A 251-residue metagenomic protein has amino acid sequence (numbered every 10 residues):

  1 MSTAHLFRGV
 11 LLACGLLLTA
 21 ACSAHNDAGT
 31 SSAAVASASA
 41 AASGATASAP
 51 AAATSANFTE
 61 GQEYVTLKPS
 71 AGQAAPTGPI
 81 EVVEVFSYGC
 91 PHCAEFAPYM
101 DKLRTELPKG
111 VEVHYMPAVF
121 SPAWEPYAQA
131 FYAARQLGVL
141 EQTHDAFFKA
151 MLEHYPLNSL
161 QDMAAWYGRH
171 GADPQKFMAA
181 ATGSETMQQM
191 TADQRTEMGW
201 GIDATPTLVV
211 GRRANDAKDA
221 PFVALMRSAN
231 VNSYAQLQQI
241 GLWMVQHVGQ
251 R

Functional and structural regions predicted by a protein language model:
S2, G9, L18-P122, G241 (+2 more regions): Extracytoplasmic thiol/disulfide redox context detector
A24-S37, A172-R251: C-terminal cap of thioredoxin/glutaredoxin-like
S87-H92, V119-A123, A150-H154, G183-T186 (+1 more regions): Solvent-exposed loop/turn segments at secondary-structure junctions within structured extracellular/periplasmic domains
E95-A164, I240: Structural alpha/beta surface segment adjacent to cysteine/selenocysteine redox centers across thiol/disulfide enzymes
A164-W166, G171: Mid-domain, small-residue-enriched loop/turn segments at the edges of structured enzyme/sensor domains
